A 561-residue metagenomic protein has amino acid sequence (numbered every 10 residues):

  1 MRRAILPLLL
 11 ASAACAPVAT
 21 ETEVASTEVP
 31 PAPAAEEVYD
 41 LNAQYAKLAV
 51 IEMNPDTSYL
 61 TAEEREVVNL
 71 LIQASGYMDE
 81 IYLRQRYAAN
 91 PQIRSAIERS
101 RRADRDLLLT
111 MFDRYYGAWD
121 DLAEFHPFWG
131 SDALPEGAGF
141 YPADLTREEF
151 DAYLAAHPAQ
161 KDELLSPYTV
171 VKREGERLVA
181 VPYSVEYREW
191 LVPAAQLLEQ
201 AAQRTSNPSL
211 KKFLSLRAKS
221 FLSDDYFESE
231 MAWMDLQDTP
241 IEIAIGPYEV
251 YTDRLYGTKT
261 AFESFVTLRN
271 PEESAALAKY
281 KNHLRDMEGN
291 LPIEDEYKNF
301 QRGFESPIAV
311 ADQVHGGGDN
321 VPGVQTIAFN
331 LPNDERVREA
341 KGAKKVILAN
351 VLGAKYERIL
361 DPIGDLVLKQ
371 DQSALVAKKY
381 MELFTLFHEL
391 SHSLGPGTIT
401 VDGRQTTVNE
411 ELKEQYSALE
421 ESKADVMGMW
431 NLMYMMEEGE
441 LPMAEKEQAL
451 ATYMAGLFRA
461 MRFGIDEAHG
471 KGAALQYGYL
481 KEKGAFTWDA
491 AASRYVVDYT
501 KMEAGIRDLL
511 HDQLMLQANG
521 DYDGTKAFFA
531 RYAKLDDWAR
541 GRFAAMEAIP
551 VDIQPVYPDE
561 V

Functional and structural regions predicted by a protein language model:
A16-A19: Bacterial signal peptide processing site
P30-F213: N-terminal helix-rich structural modules
A180-A377: Contiguous, non-catalytic segments that form substrate-binding/exosite surfaces or channel walls
N207, S417-Y434: An active-site-proximal "capping" alpha-helix that borders the catalytic cofactor pocket
L383-G397, A424, M429: Active-site recognition of the HExxH zinc-binding catalytic motif
P396-S422: Post-HEXXH active-site segment of zinc metalloproteases
M429-F528: Long, well-structured alpha-helical subdomains associated with metal-dependent extracellular/ecto-lumenal hydrolases
L510-V561: Extended, compositionally biased alpha-helical segments that mediate assembly or anchoring
